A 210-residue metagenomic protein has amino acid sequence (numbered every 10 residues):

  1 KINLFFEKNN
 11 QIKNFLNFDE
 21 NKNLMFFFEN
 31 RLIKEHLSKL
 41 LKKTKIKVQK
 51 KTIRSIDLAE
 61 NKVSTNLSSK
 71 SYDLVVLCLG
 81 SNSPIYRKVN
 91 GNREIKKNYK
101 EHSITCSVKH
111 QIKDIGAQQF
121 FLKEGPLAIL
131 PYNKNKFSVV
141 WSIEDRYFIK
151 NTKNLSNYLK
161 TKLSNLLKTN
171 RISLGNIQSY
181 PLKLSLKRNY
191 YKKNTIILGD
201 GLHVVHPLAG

Functional and structural regions predicted by a protein language model:
I2, I33-K34, S38, E101 (+5 more regions): A general structural signal for well-ordered alpha-helical segments in protein cores
N3-K88, K97-E101: Conserved N-terminal helical subregion
L4, I56, I129-P131, Y190: A structural signal for short hydrophobic beta-strand segments in well-ordered beta-sheet cores
D19-K22, H110-Q111, E144-Y147, L202-V204: A short, flexible beta-alpha/helix-coil linker loop
T65-L67, L74, P131, W141 (+1 more regions): Residue-level recognition of conserved beta-strand positions in structured domain cores
S81-N170, G175-I177: Conserved FAD-binding catalytic core of PHBH/FMO-like flavoproteins
K150-G210: FAD/FMN-dependent oxidoreductases across multiple families
